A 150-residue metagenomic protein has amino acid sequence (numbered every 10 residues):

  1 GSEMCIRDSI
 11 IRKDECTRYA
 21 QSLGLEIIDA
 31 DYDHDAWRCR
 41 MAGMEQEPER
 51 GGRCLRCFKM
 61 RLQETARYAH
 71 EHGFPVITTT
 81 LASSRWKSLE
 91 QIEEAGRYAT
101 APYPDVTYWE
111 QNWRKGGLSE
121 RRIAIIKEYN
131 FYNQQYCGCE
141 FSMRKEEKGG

Functional and structural regions predicted by a protein language model:
G1-C5: Short, small-residue-biased leader/transition segments that mark boundaries at the very start of proteins
I6-S9, L89-E90: Short, solvent-exposed loop/turn segments at secondary-structure boundaries
I10-D14, E93-E94: Short, surface-exposed alpha-helical segments at coil->helix boundaries
R12-I27, R50: Short, structured active-site "lid" loops
G24-C39: A conserved beta-strand->alpha-helix junction
R38-R50: Surface-exposed, active-site-proximal loop segments in enzymatic domains
P48-K115: Active-site adenylate/phosphate-handling loop in enzymes that bind or generate adenylated species
Q91-G150: Auxiliary Fe-S-binding modules of radical SAM enzymes
